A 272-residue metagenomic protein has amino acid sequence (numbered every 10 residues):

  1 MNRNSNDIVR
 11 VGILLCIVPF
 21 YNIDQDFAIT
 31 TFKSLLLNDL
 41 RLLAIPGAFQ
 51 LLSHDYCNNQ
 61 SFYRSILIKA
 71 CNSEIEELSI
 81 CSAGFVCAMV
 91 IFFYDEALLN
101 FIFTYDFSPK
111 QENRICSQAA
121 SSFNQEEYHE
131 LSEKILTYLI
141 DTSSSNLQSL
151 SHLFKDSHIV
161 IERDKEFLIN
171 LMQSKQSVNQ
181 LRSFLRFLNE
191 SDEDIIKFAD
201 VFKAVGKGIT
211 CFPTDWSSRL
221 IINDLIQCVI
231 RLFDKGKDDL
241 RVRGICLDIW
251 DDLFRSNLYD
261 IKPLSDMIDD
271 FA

Functional and structural regions predicted by a protein language model:
M1-A272: Non-catalytic all-alpha helical scaffold/repeat segments
